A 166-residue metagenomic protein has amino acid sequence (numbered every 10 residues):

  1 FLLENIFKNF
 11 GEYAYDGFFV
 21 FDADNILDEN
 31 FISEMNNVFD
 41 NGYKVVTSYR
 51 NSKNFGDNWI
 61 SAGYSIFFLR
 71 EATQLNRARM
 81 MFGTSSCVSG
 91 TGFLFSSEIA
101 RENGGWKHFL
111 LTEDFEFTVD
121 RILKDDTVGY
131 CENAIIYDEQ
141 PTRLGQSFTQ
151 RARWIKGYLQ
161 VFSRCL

Functional and structural regions predicted by a protein language model:
F1-E12, E34-L110, F148, A152-S163: Long helical/loop segments within the catalytic core of UDP-sugar-dependent glycosyltransferases, especially the large
Y15, A23-N25, E113: Short acidic donor-binding/metal-coordinating loop in glycosyltransferase active sites
F18: Short aromatic/hydrophobic "clamp" motif used to bind/position activated sugar donors
D22-I26, F109, R121: The conserved acidic donor/metal-binding loop of glycosyltransferases
D22-V38: Acidic donor-binding/catalytic loop of UDP-sugar-dependent glycosyltransferases, especially processive GT2
L111-F117: Acidic donor-binding loop at a coil-to-helix junction in glycosyltransferase catalytic cores that engages
T118-I136: Catalytic donor-sugar/metal-binding loop of nucleotide-sugar-dependent glycosyltransferases
E132-Q146: Active-site donor/metal-binding and catalytic loop motifs of nucleotide-sugar-dependent glycosylation enzymes
